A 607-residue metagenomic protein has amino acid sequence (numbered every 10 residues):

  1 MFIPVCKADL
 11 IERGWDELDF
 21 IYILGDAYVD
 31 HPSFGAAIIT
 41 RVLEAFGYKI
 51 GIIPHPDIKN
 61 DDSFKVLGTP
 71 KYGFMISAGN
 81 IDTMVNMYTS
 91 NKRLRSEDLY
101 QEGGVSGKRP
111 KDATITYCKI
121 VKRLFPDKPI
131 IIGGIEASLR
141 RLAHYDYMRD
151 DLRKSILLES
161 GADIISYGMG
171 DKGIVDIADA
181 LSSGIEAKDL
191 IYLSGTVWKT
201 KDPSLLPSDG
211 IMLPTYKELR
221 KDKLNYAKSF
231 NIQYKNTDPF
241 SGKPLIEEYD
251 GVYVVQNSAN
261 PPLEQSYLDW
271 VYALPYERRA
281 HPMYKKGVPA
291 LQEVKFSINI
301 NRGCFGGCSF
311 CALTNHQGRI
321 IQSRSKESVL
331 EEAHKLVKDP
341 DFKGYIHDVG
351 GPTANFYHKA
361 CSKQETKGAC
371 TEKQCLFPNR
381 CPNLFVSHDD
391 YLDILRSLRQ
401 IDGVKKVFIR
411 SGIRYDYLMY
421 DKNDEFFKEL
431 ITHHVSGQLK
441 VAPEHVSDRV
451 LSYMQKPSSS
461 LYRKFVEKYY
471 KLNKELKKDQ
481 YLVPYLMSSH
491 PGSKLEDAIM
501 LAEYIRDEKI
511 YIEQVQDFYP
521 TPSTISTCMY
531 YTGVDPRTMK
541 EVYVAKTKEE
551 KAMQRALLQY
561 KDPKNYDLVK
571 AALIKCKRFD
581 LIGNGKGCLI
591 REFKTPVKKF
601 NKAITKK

Functional and structural regions predicted by a protein language model:
M1-E17, A27, L224, K228-S297: N-terminal [4Fe-4S]-dependent radical SAM core
E12, F20-L24, K65, L193-T196 (+9 more regions): Flexible, glycine-rich loop/tail regions that form catalytic "lids" or insertion modules at the edges of active sites
Y22, I52-I53, D57-I58, K335-V483 (+1 more regions): Conserved SAM/AdoMet-binding glycine-rich loop
I23-D26, L43, K285-A312, V337 (+1 more regions): N-terminal pre-triad scaffold of radical SAM enzymes
G35, P54-Y249, Y543, L558: Glycine-rich beta-alpha loop elements in corrinoid/cobalamin-binding modules across cobalamin-dependent enzymes
K59, K188-T237, V252, N260-L263 (+6 more regions): Terminal amphipathic helices with adjacent charged low-complexity linkers/tails
D82-N91, L139-R141, D171-D176, K201-S204 (+7 more regions): Flexible glycine/acidic-rich beta-alpha junction loops that bind and position SAM and/or redox cofactors in anaerobic
D163, C304, C308, V329 (+3 more regions): Conserved, mostly hydrophobic/aromatic
